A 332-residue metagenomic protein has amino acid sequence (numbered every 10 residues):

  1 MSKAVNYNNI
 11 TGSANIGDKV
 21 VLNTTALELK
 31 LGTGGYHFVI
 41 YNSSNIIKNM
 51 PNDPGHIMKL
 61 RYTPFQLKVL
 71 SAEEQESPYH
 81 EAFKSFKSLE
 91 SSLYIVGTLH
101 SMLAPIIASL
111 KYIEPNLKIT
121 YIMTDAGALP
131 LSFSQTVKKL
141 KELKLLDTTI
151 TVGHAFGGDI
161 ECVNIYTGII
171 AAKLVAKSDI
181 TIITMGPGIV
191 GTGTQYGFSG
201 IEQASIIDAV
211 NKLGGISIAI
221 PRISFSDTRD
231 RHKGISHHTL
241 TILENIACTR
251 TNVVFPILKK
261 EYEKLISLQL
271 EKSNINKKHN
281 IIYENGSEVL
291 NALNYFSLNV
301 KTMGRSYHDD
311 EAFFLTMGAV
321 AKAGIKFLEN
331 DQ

Functional and structural regions predicted by a protein language model:
M1-S91, E114-N116: Extended, charged alpha/beta regions that create polyanion-binding interfaces
N8-N15, G97-P105, A128-L131, Q135 (+3 more regions): Conserved active-site and cofactor/substrate-binding residues in soluble primary-metabolism enzymes
K19-T24, K277-Q332: Extended hydrophobic packing segments that form well-structured cores
L31-G32, N116-I119, S217-R222, T228-D230 (+3 more regions): Flexible, glycine/charged-enriched surface loops at secondary-structure junctions
L70-C162: Phosphate-binding glycine-rich loops and their immediate beta-loop-alpha structural context
L143-H232: Glycine-rich anion/phosphate-binding loop at the beta-strand->alpha-helix junction
R231-I257: Acidic, Ser/Thr-rich peripheral helices and adjacent loops at domain boundaries
T249-S297: C-terminal hydrophobic structural anchor segments that stabilize assembly/packing rather than catalytic chemistry
